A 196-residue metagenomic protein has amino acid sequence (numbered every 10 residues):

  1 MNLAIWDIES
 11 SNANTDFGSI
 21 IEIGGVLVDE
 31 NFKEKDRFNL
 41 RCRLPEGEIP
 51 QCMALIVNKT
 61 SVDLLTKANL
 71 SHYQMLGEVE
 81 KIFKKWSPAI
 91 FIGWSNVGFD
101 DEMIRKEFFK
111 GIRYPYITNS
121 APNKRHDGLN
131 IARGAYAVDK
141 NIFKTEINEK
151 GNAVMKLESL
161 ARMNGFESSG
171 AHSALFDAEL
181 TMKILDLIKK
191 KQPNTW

Functional and structural regions predicted by a protein language model:
M1-A4: Extreme N-terminal starter segment of soluble prokaryotic enzymes
W6-E9, G25: N-terminal phosphate-binding or glycine-rich loops at protein starts, especially the Walker A/P-loop of NTPases
I8-D16: Short acidic, Gly/Ser-rich segments with clustered Asp/Glu that frequently serve as metal-coordination loops in enzyme
N12, E78-I82: A generic secondary-structure signal
G18-I21, L27-T60, F83-N194: Metal-dependent phosphoesterase core characteristic of DEDDh/y 3'-5' exonuclease domains
N58-E78: Metal-dependent phosphoesterase signature
